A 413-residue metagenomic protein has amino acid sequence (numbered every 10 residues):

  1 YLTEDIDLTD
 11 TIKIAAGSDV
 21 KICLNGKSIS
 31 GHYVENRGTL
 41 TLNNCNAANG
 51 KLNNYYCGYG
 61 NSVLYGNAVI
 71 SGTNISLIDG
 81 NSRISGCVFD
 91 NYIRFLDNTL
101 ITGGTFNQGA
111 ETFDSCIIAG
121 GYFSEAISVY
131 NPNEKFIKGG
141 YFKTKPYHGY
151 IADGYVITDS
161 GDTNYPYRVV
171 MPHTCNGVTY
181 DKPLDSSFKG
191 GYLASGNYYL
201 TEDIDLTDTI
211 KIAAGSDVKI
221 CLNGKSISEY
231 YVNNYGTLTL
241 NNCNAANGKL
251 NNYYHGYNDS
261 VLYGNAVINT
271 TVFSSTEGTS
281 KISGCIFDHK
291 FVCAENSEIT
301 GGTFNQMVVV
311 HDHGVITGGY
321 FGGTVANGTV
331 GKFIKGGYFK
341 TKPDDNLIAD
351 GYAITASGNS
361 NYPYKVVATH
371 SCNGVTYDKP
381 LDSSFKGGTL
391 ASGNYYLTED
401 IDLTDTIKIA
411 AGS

Functional and structural regions predicted by a protein language model:
Y1-L8, V20-N25, Y192-L206, V218-N223 (+1 more regions): Glycine-rich repeat segments that build the extracellular carbohydrate-interaction surface of secreted and virion
E4, K13, K21, G31 (+24 more regions): Intrinsically disordered, low-complexity segments used as extracellular stalks/linkers and nuclear/regulatory IDRs
D5, G17-D19, R37-T39, N81 (+11 more regions): Tight coil/turn sites that cap or link beta-strands
L8-K21, I29-N44, N53-V63, F113 (+6 more regions): Extracellular beta-strand-rich solenoid/capping regions of secreted or surface-exposed proteins that bind or remodel
D10-T11, G31-V34, K51-Y56, T73-G80 (+14 more regions): Short glycine/acidic-rich loop motifs that flank beta-strands on beta-rich extracellular proteins
S18, S28-S30, S62, S76 (+21 more regions): Ser/Thr/Pro-rich low-complexity tandem-repeat tracts
I22, K27, H32, C45 (+23 more regions): Solvent-exposed loop/turn tips at the surfaces of repeat/solenoid architectures
G120-G121, E125, E134-S195, G302 (+2 more regions): Extracellular/surface-exposed low-complexity segments
